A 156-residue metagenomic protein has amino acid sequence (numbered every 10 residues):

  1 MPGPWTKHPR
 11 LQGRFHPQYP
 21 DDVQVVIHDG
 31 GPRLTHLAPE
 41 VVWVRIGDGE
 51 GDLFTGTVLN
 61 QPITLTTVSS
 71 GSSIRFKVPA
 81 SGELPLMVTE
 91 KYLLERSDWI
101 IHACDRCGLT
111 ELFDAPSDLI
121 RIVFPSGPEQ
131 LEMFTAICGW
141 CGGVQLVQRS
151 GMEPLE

Functional and structural regions predicted by a protein language model:
M1-E156: Mixed-charge, low-complexity intrinsically disordered regions
